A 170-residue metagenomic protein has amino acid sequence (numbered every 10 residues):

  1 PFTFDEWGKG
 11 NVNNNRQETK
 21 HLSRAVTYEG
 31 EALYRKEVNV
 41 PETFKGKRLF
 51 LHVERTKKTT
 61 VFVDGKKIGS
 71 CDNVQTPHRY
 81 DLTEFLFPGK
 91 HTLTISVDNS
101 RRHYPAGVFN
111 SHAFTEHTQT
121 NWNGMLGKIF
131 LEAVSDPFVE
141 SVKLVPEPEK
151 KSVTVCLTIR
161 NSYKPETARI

Functional and structural regions predicted by a protein language model:
P1-N15, T92, S96, S100-H103: Accessory carbohydrate-binding/adhesion or oligomerization-edge regions at the termini of glycan-active proteins
N14-N15, K20, A113: Hydrophobic alpha-helical segments, principally membrane-spanning helices and signal/leader peptides
E18-H21, Y28-E31, Y80, L144 (+1 more regions): Extracellular/oxidizing-compartment recognition motifs
H21-R24, I170: Low-complexity, intrinsically disordered short segments enriched for Gly/Pro and polybasic residues
R24-F138, S162-Y163: Accessory beta-strand-rich segments of carbohydrate-active enzymes
V61-V63, S152-I170: Beta-strand-rich binding/interaction modules
V145-K151: Short, solvent-exposed loop/linker segments at the N-terminal edge of repeated beta-sheet extracellular domains
